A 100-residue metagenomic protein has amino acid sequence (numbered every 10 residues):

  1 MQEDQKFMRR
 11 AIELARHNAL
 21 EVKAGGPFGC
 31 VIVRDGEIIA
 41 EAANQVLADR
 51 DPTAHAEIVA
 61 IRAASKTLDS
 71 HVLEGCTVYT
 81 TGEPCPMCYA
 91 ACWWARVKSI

Functional and structural regions predicted by a protein language model:
Q2-K23: Short, basic/aromatic recognition patches
E13-H17, P27, A43, A63-S65: Sparse, context-dependent recognition of short Cys/His-centered cofactor- or disulfide-binding micro-motifs
P27-R34: Short beta-strand scaffold segments in enzyme catalytic cores
A40-I100: Zn2+-dependent cytidine deaminase-like catalytic core
